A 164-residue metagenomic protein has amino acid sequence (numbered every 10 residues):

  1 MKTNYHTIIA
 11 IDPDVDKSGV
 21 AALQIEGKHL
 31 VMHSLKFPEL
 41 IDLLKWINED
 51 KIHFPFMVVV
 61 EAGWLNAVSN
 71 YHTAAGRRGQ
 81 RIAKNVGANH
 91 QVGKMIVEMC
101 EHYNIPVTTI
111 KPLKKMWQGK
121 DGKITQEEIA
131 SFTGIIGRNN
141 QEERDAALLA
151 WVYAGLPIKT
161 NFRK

Functional and structural regions predicted by a protein language model:
M1-K164: Phosphate- and other anionic-substrate recognition elements at nucleic-acid/protein interfaces
